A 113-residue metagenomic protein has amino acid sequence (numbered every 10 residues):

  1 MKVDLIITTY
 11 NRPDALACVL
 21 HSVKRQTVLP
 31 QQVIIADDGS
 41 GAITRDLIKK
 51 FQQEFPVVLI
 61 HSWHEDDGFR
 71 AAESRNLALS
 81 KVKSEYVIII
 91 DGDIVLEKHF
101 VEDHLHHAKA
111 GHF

Functional and structural regions predicted by a protein language model:
M1-R25: N-proximal low-complexity "stem/linker" segments adjacent to membrane-targeting elements
L20-W63: Acidic donor-binding segment of Leloir-type glycosyltransferases
T44, R75, H99-V101: Acidic donor-diphosphate engagement hotspot in glycosyltransferases and nucleotidyltransferases that stabilizes
H64, I90: Catalytic metal- and UDP-sugar-binding loop of GT-A-like glycosyltransferases, i.e., residues flanking the conserved
E65-V82: Glycine-rich, basic loop-to-helix element that forms the pyrophosphate-binding segment of sugar-nucleotide handling
V87: Short aromatic/hydrophobic "clamp" motif used to bind/position activated sugar donors
D91-V95: The conserved acidic donor/metal-binding loop of glycosyltransferases
H99-F113: Conserved donor NDP-sugar-binding/catalytic core segment of glycosyltransferases
